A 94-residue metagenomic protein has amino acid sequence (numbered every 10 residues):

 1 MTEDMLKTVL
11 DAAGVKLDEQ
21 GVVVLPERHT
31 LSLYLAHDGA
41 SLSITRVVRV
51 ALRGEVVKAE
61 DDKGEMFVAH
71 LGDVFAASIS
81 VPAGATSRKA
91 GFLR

Functional and structural regions predicted by a protein language model:
M1-R94: Eukaryotic intrinsically disordered, low-complexity regulatory linkers and tails enriched in Ser/Thr/Pro
